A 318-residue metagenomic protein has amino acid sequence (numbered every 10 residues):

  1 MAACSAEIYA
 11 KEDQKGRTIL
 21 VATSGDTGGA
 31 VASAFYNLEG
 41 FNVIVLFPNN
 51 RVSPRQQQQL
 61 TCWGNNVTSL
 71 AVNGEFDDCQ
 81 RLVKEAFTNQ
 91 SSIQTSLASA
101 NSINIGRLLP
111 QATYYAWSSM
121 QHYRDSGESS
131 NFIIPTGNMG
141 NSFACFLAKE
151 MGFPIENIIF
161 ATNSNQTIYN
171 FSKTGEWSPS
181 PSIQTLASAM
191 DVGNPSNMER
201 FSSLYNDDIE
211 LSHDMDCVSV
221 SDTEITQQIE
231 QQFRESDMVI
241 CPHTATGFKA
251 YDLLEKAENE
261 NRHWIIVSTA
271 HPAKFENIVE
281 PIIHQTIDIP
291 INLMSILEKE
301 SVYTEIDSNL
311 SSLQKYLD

Functional and structural regions predicted by a protein language model:
M1-D318: PLP-dependent amino-acid enzyme catalytic core
